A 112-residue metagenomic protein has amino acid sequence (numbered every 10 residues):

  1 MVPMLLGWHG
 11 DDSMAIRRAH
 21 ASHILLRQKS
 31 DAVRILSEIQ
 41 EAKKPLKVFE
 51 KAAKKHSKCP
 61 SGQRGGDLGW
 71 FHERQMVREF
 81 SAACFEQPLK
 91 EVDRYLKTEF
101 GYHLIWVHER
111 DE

Functional and structural regions predicted by a protein language model:
M1-R27, H56, E79-E112: Proteostasis/folding factors centered on peptidyl-prolyl cis-trans isomerases
A21-L25, V33-K43, L68-W70, E91: Second-shell loop/turn segments in exported
S30: Short extracytoplasmic
L36, R64-G65, L96: Short linear functional motifs in flexible/disordered or boundary regions
E41-E79: Peptidyl-prolyl cis-trans isomerase
